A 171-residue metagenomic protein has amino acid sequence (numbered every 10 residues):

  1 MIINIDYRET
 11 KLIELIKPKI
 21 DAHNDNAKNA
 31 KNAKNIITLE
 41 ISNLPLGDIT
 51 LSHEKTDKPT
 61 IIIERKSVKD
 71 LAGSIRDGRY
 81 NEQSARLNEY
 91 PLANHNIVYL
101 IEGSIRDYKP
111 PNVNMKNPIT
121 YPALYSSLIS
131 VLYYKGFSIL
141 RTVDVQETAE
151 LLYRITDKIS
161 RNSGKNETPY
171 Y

Functional and structural regions predicted by a protein language model:
M1-I3, I13-D21, T38-Y171: Extended, alpha-helix-rich binding/interface surfaces that flank or overlap catalytic cores and mediate recognition
R8-T10: Short, polar loop motifs at secondary-structure junctions
D25-K34: Compositionally biased, intrinsically disordered low-complexity segments enriched for polar/charged residues
